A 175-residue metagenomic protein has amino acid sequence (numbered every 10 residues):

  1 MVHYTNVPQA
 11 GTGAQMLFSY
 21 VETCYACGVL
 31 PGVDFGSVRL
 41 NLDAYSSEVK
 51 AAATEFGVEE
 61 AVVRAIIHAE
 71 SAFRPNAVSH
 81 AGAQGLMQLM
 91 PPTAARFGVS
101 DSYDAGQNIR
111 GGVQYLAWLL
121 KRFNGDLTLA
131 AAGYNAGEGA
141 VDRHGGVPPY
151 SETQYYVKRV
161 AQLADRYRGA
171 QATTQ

Functional and structural regions predicted by a protein language model:
M1-T5: N-terminal propeptides/low-complexity segments immediately following signal peptides in secreted or periplasmic proteins
P8-G11: A short acidic/small-residue loop/turn micro-motif
G13, L17-Y20, Y25-Q175: Catalytic glycan-binding domains that act on GlcNAc-containing polysaccharides
